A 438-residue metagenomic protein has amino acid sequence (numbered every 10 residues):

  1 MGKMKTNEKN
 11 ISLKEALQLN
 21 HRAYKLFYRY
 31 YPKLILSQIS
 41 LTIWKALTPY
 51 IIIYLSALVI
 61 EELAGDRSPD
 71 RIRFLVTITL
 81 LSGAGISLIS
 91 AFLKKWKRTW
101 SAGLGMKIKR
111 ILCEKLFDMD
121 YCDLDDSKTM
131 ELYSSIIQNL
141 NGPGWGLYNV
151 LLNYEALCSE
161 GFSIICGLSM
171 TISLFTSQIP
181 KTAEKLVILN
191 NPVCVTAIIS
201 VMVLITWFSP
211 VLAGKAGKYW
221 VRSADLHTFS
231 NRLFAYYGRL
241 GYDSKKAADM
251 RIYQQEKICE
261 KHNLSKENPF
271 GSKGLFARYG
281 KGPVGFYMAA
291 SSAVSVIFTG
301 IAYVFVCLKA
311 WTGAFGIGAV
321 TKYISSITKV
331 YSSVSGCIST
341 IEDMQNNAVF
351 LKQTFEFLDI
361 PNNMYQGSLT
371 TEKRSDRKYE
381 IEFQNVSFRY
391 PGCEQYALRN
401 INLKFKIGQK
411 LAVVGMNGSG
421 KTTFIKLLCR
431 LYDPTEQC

Functional and structural regions predicted by a protein language model:
M1-H21, A102-Y148, F229-F276, A348-P361 (+1 more regions): Extended non-transmembrane interhelical loops and adjacent amphipathic helices of multipass membrane proteins
M1-T48, R67-L75, L93-K97, T129-I165 (+2 more regions): Membrane-integrated ABC transporters
Y31, I60, L81, L116 (+12 more regions): Hydrophobic/aromatic residues within transmembrane alpha-helices of membrane transport systems, especially the TMDs
L36-I89, S163-G217, L308, T312-I317: Transmembrane helix-loop-helix hairpins at lipid-water interfaces of multipass membrane proteins, especially the type-1
I52-V59, L112, A216, L233 (+4 more regions): Hydrophobic/aromatic residues in alpha-helical transmembrane segments
A91-G103, L212-L226, C337-N347: Juxtamembrane/interface segments at transmembrane-helix termini
A302, T321-I360: Cytosolic ends of transmembrane helices, especially the final helix of ABC transmembrane type-1 domains
E372-C438: ABC-type nucleotide-binding domain
